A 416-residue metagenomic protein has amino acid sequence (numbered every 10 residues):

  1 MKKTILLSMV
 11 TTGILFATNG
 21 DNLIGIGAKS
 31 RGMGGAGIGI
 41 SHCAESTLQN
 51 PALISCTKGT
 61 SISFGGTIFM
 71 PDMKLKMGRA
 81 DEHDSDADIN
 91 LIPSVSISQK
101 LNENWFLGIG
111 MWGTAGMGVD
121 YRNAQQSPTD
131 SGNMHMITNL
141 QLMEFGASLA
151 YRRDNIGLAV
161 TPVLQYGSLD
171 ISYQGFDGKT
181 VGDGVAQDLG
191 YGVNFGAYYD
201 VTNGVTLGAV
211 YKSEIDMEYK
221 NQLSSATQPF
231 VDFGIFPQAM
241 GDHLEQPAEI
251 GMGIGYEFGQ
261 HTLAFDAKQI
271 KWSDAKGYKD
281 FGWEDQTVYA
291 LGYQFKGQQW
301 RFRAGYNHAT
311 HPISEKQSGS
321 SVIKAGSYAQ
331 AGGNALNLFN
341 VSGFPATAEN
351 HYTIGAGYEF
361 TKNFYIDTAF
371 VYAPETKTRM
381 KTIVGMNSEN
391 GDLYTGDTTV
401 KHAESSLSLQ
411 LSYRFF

Functional and structural regions predicted by a protein language model:
M1-A17: Gram-negative bacterial Sec-dependent N-terminal signal peptides
T12-F16, A52, G66, A356: Residue-level signal for alpha-helical transmembrane segments in multi-pass membrane proteins
T12-G13, T60, W300: Alpha-helical transmembrane segments and their juxtamembrane interfaces
T18-R31, K76-E82, I89-F416: Outer-membrane beta-barrel porins/channels
N22-G37, S55-D72: Transmembrane beta-strand segments of Gram-negative outer membrane beta-barrel proteins
G35-H42, P71-I89: Surface-exposed strand-loop-strand hairpins of Gram-negative outer-membrane beta-barrel proteins
I38-S41, E45-T60, I97-L101, A150: Outer-membrane beta-barrel pore proteins
